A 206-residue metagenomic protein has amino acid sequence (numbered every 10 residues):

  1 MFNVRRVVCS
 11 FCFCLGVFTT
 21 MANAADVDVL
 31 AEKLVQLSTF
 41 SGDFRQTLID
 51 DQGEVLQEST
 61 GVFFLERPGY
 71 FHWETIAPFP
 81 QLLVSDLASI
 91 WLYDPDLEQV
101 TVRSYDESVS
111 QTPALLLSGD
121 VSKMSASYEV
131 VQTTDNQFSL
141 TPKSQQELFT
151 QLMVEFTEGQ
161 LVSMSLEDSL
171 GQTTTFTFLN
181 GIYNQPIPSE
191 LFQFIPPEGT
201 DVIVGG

Functional and structural regions predicted by a protein language model:
M1-F11: Bacterial N-terminal signal peptides that target proteins for export
C9-T19: Bacterial N-terminal signal peptides
T19-A25: Bacterial Sec-dependent signal peptides at the C-terminal "C-region" and cleavage site
A25-D50, E54-L56, Y93-T150: Flexible, processing/modification-adjacent segments and terminal tails in exported/periplasmic/extracellular proteins
L37-T39, E58-T60, P68, P78 (+5 more regions): Extracytoplasmic
F40-Q46, S59-F63, F71-W73: One face of beta-strands
V62-Q111, T174: An acidic-aromatic
T101, V121-S127, Q132-G206: Gly/Pro-enriched, hydrophobic low-complexity segments that function as extracytoplasmic propeptides/linkers
